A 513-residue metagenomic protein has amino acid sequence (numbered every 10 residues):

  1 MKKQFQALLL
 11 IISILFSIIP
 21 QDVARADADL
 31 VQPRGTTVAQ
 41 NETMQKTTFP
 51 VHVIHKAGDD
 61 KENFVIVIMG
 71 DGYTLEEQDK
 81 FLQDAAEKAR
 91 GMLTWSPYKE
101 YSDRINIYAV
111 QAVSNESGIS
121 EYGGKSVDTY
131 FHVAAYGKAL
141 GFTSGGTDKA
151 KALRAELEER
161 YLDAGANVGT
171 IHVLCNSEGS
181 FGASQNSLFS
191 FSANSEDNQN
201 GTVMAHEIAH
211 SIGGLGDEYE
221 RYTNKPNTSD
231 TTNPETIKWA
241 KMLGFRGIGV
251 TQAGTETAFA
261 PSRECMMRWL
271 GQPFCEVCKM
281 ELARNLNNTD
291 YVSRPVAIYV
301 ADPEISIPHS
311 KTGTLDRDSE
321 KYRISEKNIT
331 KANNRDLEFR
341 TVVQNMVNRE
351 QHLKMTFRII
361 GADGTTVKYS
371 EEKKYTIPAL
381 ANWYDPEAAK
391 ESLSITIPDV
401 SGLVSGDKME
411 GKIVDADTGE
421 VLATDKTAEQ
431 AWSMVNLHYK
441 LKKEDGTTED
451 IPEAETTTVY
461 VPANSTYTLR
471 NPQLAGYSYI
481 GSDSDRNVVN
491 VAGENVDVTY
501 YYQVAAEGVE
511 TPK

Functional and structural regions predicted by a protein language model:
F16-L30, R34: Sec-dependent signal peptide cleavage junction
R25, A463-V489: Surface-exposed interfaces of beta-sheet-rich extracellular modules
V31-E159, D417-G419: Propeptide-to-catalytic entry region of secreted or membrane-anchored zinc metalloproteases
K80, A183-A205: Short pre-active-site segment immediately N-terminal to the catalytic Zn-binding motif
T202-E218: Active-site recognition of the HExxH zinc-binding catalytic motif
G216-A362, A423: Replace "(M1/M4/M9/M12/WLM)" with "(e.g., M1/M4/M8/M9/M12/M26/WLM)" and add "not limited to" to clarify scope
P378-I397: Aromatic sugar-binding surface patches on proteins that engage polysaccharides or sugar-phosphate polymers
W432-K440, V488-P512: Conserved "repeat-terminator" motif of extracellular CCP/Sushi domains
